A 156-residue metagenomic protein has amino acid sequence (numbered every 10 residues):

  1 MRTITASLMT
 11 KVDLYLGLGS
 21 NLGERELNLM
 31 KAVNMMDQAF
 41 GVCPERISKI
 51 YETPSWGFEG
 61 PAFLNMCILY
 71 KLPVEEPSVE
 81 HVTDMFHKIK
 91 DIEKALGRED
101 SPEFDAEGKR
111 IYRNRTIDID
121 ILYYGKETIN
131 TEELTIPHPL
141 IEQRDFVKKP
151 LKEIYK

Functional and structural regions predicted by a protein language model:
M1-S7: Eukaryotic N-terminal low-complexity, Ser/Thr- and Lys/Arg-rich leader segments that predominantly function as
T10-Y15: Extreme N-terminal starter segment of soluble prokaryotic enzymes
L16-E26: Active-site microenvironments that recognize anionic phosphate/pyrophosphate groups
S20, I68-V74, Y123-K126: Short beta-strand-to-loop capping motifs
N21, I47, I68, D120 (+1 more regions): Residue-level signal for inorganic ion chemistry
R25, S78-H81: Residue-level preference for long, well-ordered alpha-helices that form the structural scaffold of enzyme catalytic
K31-P77, F86: Short, surface-exposed acidic-centric catalytic microdomains
S55-L64, E80-K156: Flexible, gly/pro- and Lys/Arg-enriched active-site loops
